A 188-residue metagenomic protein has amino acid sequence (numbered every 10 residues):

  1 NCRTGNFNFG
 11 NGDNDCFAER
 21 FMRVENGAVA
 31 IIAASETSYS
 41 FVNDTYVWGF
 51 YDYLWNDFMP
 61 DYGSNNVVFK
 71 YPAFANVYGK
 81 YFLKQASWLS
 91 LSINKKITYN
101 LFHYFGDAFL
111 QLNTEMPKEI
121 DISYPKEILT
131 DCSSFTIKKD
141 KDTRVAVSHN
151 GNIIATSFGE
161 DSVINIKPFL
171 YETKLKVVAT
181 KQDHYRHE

Functional and structural regions predicted by a protein language model:
N1-T4, D183: Short, basic, glycine/proline-bearing loop/turn elements
R3-I120: Active-site-proximal C-terminal subdomain of hydrolase catalytic domains
Q111-K141: Surface beta-strand/loop "capping" patches
C132-T156, K174-A179: Beta-strand-rich binding/interaction modules
F158-E160: Short proline/glycine- and polar residue-rich coil/turn motifs
S162-N165: Short strand-edge motifs at loop-to-beta-strand transitions and within beta-strands of extracellular beta-rich domains
K167-T173: Surface-exposed, short loops/turns at beta-strand junctions within beta-sandwich domains
K181-E188: Edge beta-strands of extracellular beta-sandwich domains
